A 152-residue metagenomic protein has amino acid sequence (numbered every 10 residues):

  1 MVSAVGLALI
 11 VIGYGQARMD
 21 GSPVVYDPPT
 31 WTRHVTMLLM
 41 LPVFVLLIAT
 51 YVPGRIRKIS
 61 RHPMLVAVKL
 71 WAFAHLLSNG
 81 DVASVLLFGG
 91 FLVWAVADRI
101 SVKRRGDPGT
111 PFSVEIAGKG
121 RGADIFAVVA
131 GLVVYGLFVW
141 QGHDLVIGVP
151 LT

Functional and structural regions predicted by a protein language model:
M1-R61, V66-T152: Membrane-anchoring alpha-helices and their flanking helix-loop junctions
